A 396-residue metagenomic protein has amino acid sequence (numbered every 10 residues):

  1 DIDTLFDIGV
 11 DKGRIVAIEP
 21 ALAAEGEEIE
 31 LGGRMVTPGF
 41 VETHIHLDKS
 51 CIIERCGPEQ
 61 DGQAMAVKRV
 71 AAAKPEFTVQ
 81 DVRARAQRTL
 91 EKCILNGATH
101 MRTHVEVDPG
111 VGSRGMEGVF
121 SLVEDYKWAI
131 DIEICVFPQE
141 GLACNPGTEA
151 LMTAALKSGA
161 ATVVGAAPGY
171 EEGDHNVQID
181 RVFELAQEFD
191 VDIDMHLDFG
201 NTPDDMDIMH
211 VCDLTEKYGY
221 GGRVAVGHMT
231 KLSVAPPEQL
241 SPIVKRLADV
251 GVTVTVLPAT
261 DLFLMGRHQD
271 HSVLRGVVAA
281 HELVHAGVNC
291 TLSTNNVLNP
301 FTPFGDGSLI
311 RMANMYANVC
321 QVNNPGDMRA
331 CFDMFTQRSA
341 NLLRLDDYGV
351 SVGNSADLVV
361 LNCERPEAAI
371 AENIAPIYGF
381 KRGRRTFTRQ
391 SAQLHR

Functional and structural regions predicted by a protein language model:
D1-A24, P366: N-terminal metal-binding scaffold of metallo-dependent hydrolase/deaminase domains
A23-D61, Q87: Replace "His-x-His-based motif
P38-S50, V105, D192-N201: Histidine-centered catalytic micro-motifs
C51-V82, K157-A160, F189, D207-A225 (+3 more regions): Active-site gating loops and adjacent loop-to-helix segments of metal-dependent hydrolytic enzymes
I53-H104, G110-D125, L151-K157: Alpha-helical scaffold segments that flank or form the walls of functional sites
R114-W128, C144-T253, Q269-L292, Y348: Histidine/acidic residue-rich metal-binding segments in metalloenzymes
D192, D213-V224, T260, L264 (+1 more regions): His/Asp/Glu-enriched, well-ordered alpha-helical/loop segment that forms or immediately abuts the divalent-metal
N341, V352-R396: C-terminal cap of metal-dependent C-N hydrolases
